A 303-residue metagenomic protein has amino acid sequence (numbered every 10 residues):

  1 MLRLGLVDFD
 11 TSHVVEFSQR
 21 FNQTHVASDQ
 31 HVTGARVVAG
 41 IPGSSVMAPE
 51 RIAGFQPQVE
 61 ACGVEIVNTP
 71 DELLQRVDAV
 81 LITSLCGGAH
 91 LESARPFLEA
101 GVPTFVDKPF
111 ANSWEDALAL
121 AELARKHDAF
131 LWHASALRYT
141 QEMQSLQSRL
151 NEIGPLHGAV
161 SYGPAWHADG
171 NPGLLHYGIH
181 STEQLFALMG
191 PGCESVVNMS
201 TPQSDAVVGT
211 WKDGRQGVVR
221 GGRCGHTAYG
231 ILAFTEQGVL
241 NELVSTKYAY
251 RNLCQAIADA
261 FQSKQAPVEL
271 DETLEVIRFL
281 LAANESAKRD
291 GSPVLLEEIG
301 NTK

Functional and structural regions predicted by a protein language model:
M1-A100, R125-K126, A287, L296: N-terminal glycine-/serine-/threonine-rich beta1-alpha1-beta2 phosphate-ribose binding loop of Rossmann-like
N68, V106, L131-H133: Hydrophobic residues in well-ordered beta-strands that form the structural core
E72, R76-S84, A260-K303: C-terminal helix-rich "cap/oligomerization" subdomain common to oxidoreductases
S93, L120, L146, A282-A283: Aromatic/hydrophobic pocket-lining residues that form π-stacking "cages" and hydrophobic walls in ligand
G101-P103, K108-P109: Short helix/strand-capping hinge loops at secondary-structure junctions that flank key functional elements
A111-N171: A contiguous active-site-proximal alpha/beta segment in oxidoreductase catalytic domains
V160-H226, D271-R278: Rossmann-like dinucleotide-binding domain that binds NAD(P)(H)
G225-Q265: Interdomain hinge/lid region at the active-site interface of Rossmann-like NAD(P)-dependent oxidoreductases
